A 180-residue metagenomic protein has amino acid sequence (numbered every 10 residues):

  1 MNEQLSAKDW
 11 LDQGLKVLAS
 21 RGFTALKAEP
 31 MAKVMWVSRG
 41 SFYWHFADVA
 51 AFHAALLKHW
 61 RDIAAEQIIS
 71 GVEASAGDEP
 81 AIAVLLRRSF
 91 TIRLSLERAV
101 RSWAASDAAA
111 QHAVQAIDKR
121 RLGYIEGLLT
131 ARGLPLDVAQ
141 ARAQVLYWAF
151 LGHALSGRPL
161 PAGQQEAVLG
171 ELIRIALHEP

Functional and structural regions predicted by a protein language model:
M1-L5, P180: N-terminal intrinsically disordered/low-complexity leader segments
D9, Q13, V17-A51, A55: Helix-turn-helix
Q13-R21, Q67-G71, V100, V145 (+1 more regions): Solvent-exposed, amphipathic alpha-helical segments
L18, F46, H53-I63, Q67 (+1 more regions): Alpha-helical DNA-contacting segments of helix-turn-helix folds
A47-A51, E73-G77, T91, A105 (+2 more regions): Residues in soluble alpha-helical coiled-coils and helical-bundle/repeat scaffolds
A55, E66-A99, L146: Hydrophobic alpha-helical connector segments
A65-E66, I92-A99, A108-D137, A141-Q144 (+1 more regions): Amphipathic alpha-helical packing segments from all-alpha helical-bundle domains
L136-L160, Q164-I175: Hydrophobic alpha-helical segments that form the core of small-molecule binding pockets and/or dimer interfaces
